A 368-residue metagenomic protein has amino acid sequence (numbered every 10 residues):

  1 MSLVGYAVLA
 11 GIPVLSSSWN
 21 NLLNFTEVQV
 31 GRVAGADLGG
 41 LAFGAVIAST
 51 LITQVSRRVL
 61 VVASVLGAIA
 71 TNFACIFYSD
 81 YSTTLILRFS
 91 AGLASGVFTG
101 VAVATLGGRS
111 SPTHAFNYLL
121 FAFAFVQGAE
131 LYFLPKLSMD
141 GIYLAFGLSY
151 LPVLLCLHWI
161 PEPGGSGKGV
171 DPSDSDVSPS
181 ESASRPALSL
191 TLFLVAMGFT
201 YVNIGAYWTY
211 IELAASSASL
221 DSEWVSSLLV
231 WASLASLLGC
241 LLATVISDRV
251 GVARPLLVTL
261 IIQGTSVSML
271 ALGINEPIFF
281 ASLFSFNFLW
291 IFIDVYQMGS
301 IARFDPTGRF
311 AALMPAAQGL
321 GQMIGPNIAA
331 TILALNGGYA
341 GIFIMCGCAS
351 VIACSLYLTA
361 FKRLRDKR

Functional and structural regions predicted by a protein language model:
I12-P13, L188-V230: Extracytoplasmic gate region of multi-pass secondary transporters
F43-S79: Conserved MFS/SLC helix-loop-helix module at the cytosolic interface between two early adjacent transmembrane helices
G44-R57, G239-V252, L333-A334: Helix-to-loop junctions at the C-terminal end of transmembrane segments in multipass secondary transporters
T83, A115-G165: Helix-loop-helix hairpin linking two adjacent transmembrane segments in secondary transporters
L87-F121: Cytoplasmic helix-loop-helix junction between adjacent transmembrane helices in 12-TM secondary transporters
V97-S110, I291-D305: Intracellular juxtamembrane helix-capping segments at the cytosolic ends of symmetry-related transmembrane helices
V250-Q297: C-terminal transmembrane helical hairpin of 12-TM major facilitator-type secondary transporters
F304-G338, C346: A late C-terminal transmembrane helix in Major Facilitator Superfamily
